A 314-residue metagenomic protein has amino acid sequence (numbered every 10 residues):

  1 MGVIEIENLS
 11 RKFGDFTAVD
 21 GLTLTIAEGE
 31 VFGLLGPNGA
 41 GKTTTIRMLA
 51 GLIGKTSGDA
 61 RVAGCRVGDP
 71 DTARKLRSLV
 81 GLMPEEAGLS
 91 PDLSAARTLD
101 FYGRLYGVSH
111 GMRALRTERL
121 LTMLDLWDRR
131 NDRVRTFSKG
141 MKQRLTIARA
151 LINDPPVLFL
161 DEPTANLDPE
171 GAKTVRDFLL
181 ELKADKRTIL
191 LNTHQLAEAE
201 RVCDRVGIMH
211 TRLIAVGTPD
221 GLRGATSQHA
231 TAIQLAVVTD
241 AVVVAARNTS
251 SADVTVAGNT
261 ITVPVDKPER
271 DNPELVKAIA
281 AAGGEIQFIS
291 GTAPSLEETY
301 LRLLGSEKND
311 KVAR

Functional and structural regions predicted by a protein language model:
A50: Helix-to-loop junction immediately C-terminal to a conserved catalytic motif
G58-D69, K75-L76: Conserved ABC transporter NBD signature motif
D100, R104, G111-R129: Conserved ABC ATPase "signature" region
I147: Hydrophobic anchor residue at the start of the ABC signature
L158-E162: Catalytic Walker B motif of ABC-type/P-loop ATPase nucleotide-binding domains
R176-D266: ABC transporter nucleotide-binding domain
